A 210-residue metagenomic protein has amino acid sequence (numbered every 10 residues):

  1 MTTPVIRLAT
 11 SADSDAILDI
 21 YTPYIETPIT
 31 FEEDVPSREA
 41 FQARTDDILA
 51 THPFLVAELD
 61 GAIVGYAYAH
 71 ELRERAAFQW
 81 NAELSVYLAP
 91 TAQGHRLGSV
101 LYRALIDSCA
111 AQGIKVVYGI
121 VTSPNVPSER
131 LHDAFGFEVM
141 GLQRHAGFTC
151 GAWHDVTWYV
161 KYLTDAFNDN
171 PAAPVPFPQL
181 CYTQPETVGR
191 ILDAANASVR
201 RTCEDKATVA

Functional and structural regions predicted by a protein language model:
P4, A62-Y66, H154: Glycine-rich phosphate/pyrophosphate-binding loop shared by adenosine-nucleotide-utilizing enzymes
V5-I17: A short beta-loop-alpha structural element at the N-terminal edge of CoA-dependent acyl/N-acetyltransferase catalytic
D19-V35: Helix-loop element at the rim of GNAT/NAT acetyltransferase active sites that forms part of the acceptor-substrate
E33-T91, Y102-R103, Y162-T164, T202-D205 (+1 more regions): Acetyl-CoA-dependent GNAT
Y68, Y118-V121, D133, E138-D155 (+2 more regions): Conserved catalytic-core motifs of GNAT/GCN5-like acyltransferases
Q93, G119-E129: Conserved beta-strand-loop-alpha-helix junction that forms the acyl-donor binding cleft
G94-D107, R130-A134: Conserved acetyl-CoA-binding loop-helix of GNAT-fold acetyltransferases
C109-V121: Conserved GNAT acetyl-CoA-binding A-motif
